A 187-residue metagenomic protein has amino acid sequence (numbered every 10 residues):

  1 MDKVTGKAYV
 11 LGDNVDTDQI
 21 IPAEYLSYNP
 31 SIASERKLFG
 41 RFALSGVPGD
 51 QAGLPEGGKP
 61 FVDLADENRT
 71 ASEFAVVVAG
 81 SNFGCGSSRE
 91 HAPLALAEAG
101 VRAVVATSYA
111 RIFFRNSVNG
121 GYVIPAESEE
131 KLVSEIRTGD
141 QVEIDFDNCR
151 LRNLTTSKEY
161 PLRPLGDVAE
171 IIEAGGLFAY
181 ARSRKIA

Functional and structural regions predicted by a protein language model:
M1-R41, L154-Y160, P164-G166, A179: Catalytic or ion-coupling anion/metal-binding cores of large enzyme and transporter domains
V10, Q19-I21, L26-N148: Feature captures the catalytic cores and cofactor-binding loops of soluble hydro-lyases/lyases that act on carboxylate
V15-D16, G84-H91, I172-A181: Conserved phosphate/anionic-ligand binding catalytic regions in large, soluble enzymes, centered on
V118-A187: Acidic, glycine-rich flexible loop/linker segments
